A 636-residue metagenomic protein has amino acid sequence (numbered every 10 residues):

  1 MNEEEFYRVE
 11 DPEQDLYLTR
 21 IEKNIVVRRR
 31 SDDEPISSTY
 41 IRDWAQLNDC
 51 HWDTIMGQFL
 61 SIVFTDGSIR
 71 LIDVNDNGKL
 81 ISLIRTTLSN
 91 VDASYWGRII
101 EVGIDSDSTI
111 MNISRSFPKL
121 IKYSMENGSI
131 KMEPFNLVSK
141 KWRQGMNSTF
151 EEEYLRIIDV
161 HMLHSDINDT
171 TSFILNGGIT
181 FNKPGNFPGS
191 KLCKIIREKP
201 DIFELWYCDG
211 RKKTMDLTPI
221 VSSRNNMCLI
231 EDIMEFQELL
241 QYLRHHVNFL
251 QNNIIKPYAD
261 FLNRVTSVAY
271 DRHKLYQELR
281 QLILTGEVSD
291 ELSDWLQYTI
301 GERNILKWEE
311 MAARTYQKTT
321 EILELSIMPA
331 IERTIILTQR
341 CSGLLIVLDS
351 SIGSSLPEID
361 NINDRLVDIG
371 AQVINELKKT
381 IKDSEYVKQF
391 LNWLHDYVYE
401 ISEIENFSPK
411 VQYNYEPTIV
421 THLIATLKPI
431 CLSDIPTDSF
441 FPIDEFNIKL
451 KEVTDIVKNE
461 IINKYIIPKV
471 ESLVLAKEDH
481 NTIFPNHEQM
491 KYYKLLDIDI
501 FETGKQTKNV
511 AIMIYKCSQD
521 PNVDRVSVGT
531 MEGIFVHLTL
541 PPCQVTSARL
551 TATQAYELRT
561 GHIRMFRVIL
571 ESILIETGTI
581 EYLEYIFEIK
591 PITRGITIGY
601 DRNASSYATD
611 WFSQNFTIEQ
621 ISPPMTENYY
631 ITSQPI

Functional and structural regions predicted by a protein language model:
M1, F6-Y7, E34-Y40, G78-I84 (+2 more regions): A short beta-strand motif characteristic of beta-propeller blades
M1-E10, W44-D53, L88-S148, N182-I196 (+2 more regions): Canonical WD40 repeat/beta-propeller blade segments in eukaryotic WD-repeat proteins
M1-W44, H51, Y600, A604 (+2 more regions): N-terminal alpha-helical scaffolding segments that mark the starts of alpha-solenoid/helical-repeat architectures
E13-L18, I25-V26, P35-S37, M56-S61 (+9 more regions): Structural hallmark of WD40 beta-propellers
T19-K23, R30, I62-G67, V74 (+5 more regions): Beta-strand C-termini and the immediately following turn/loop, strongest in propeller blades
I25-R30, I69-N75, L163-G177, M215-T218 (+1 more regions): WD40-repeat beta-propellers
Y154-H161, D166-E238: Extended assembly-interface/linker segments at domain junctions
F203-I636: C-terminal scaffolding/assembly regions of large eukaryotic complex subunits
